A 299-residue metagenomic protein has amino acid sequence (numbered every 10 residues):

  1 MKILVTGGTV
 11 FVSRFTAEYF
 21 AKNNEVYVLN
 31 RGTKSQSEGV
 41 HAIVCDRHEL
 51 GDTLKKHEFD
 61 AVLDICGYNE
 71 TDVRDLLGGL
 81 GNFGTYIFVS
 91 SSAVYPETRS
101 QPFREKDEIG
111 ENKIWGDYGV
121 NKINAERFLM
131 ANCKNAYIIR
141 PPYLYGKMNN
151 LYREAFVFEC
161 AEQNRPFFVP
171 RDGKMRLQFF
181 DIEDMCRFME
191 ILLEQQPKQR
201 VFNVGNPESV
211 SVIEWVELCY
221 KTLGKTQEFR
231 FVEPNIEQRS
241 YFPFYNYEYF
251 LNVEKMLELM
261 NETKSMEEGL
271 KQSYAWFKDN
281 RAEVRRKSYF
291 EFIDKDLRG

Functional and structural regions predicted by a protein language model:
I3-K22: N-terminal Rossmann NAD(P)H-binding glycine-rich loop of SDR-like oxidoreductase domains
T6, G146, P170-M175, F202-V210 (+3 more regions): Glycine-rich Rossmann NAD(P)(H)-binding loop
H57-F103, I109, K113, I123-F128: NAD(P)-cofactor binding segment of oxidoreductase domains
Q101-E126, L151-A155, M175-F179, S209: Short-chain dehydrogenase/reductase
E126-M148: Conserved beta-loop-beta element that borders a ligand/cofactor-binding pocket
M148, R176-E183, F202-T222, K264 (+1 more regions): Substrate-binding strand-loop-helix patch in Rossmann-like NAD(P)-dependent oxidoreductase/epimerase domains
F158-F168, M175-V210: Alpha-helical substrate-binding/gating segment
L192-E248, R281, K287-F290, D294-R298: Mid/C-terminal beta-alpha module of Rossmann-like enzyme folds, strongest in SDR-family dehydrogenases/epimerases
